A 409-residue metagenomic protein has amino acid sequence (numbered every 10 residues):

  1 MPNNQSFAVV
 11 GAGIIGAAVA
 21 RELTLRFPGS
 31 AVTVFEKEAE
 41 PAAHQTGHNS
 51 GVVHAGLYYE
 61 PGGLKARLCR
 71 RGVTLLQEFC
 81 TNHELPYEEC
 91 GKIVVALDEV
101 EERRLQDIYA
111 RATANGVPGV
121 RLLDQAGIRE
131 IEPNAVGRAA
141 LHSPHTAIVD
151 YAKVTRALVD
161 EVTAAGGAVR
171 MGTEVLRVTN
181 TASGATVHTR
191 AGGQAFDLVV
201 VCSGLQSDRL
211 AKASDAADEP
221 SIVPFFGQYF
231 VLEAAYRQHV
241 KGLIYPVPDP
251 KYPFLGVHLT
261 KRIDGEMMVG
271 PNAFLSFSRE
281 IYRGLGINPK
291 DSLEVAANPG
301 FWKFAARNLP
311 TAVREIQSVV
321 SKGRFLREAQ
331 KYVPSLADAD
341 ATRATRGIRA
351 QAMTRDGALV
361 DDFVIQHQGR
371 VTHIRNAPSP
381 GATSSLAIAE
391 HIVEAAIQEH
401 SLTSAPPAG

Functional and structural regions predicted by a protein language model:
P2-I15, T33: Beta1/beta-strand and adjacent pyrophosphate-binding region of the FAD-binding site in flavoprotein oxidoreductases
A18, V178-N288: Flavin-dependent oxidoreductases
T24-G47: Glycine-rich FAD pyrophosphate-binding loop
G51-G127, G137, G256-V257, E266-M268 (+2 more regions): Dinucleotide-binding Rossmann-like beta1-alpha1 core, especially the glycine-rich loop that anchors the ADP
E60-R71, V95-R104, L141-D160, R170 (+2 more regions): Short beta-strand to alpha-helix junction loop
A114, V120, A217-E219, Y236-R237 (+1 more regions): Flavin-binding catalytic cores
L141-L198, S384-I397: Helical element adjacent to the flavin cofactor pocket in flavoenzyme catalytic cores
F304-P407: C-terminal catalytic lobe of FAD-dependent flavoproteins
